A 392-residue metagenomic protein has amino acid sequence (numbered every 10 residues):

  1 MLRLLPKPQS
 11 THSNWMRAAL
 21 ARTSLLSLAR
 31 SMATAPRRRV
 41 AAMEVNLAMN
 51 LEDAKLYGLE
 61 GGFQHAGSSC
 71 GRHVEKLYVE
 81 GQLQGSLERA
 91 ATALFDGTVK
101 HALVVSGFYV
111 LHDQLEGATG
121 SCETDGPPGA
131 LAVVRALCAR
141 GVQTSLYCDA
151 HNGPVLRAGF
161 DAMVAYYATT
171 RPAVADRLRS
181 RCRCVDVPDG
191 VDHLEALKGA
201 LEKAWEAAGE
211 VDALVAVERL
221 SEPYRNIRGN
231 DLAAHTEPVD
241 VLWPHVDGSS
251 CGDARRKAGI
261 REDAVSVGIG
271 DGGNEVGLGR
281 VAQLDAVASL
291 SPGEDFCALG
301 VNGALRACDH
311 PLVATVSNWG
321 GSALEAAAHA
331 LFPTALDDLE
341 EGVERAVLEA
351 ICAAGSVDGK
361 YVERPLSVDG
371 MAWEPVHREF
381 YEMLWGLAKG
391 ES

Functional and structural regions predicted by a protein language model:
M1-R39: N-terminal mitochondrial targeting presequence
V40-H101, S106-V110: Positively charged, low-complexity intrinsically disordered leader regions
G107-V110, R219-E222, G272: Short glycine-rich anion-binding loops that position phosphate/pyrophosphate groups of nucleotides and phosphorylated
G120-G141: Histidine-anchored nucleotide/phosphate-binding helix
V142, S249-S266: A short helix->loop->beta-strand "cap" motif at the edges of active sites that frequently abuts
Q143-H151: Short internal beta-strands
G159-C251: An acidic, phosphate/nucleotide-engaging active-site surface
G272-S392: C-terminal functional extensions of proteins
